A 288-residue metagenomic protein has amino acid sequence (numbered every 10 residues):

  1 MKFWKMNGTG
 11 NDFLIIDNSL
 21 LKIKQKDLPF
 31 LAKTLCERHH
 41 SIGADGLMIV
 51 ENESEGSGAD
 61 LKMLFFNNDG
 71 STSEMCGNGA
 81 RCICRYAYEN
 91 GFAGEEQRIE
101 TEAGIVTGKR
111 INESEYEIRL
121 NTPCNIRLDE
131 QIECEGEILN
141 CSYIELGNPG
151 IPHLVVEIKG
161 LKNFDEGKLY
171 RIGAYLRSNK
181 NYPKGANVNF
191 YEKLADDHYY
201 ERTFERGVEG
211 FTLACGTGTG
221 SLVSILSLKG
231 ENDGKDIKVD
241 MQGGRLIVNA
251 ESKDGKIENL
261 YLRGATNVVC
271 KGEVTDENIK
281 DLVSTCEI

Functional and structural regions predicted by a protein language model:
M1-N112, V155-I288: A glycine-rich beta-to-alpha transition motif near the start of alpha/beta enzyme domains, typified by
E51, C134-G136, L146, A250: Surface-exposed beta-strand edges and flanking loops
E115: Glycine-rich, mobile lid/loop segments that gate access to catalytic sites or pores
T122-I144, R171: Active-site glycine-rich loop that binds ribose-phosphate moieties when present
C124, P149-P152, T266-V268: Glycine-rich beta-alpha junction loops
E137-D165: Internal active-site segments that recognize and position negatively charged phosphoryl groups and nucleotide moieties
